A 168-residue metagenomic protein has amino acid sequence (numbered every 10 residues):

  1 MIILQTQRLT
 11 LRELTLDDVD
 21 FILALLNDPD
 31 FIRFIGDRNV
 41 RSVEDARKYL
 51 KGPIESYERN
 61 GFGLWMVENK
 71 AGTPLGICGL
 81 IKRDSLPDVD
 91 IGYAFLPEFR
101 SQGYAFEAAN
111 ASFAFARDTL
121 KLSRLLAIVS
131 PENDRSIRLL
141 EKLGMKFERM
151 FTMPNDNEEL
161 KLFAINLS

Functional and structural regions predicted by a protein language model:
M1-F34, K51, M66-S168: Acyl-donor (CoA/ACP) binding surface of acyl/acetyltransferases
D37-V40: Short glycine-enriched, charge-decorated loop/helix-capping segments at active-site entrances that position
S42-A46: Short amphipathic alpha-helix in the helical subdomain of ABC transporter nucleotide-binding domains
I54-M66: A short helix-loop-beta-strand connector motif used in the catalytic cores of GNAT acetyltransferases and, in some
